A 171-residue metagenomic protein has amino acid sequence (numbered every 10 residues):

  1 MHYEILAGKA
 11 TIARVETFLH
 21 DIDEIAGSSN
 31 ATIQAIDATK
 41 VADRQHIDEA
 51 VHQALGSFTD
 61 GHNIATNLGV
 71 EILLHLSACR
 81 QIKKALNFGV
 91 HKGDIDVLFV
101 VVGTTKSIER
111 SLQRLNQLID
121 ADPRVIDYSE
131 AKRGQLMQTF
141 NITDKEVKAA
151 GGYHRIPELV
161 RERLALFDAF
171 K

Functional and structural regions predicted by a protein language model:
L6, T11-N67: N-terminal interaction modules that seed assembly of large macromolecular complexes
R14, F18, A78-Q81, S107 (+1 more regions): Helical mechanochemical/support elements of P-loop NTPase systems and associated helical scaffolds
V41-I47, L68-L73, K132-F140: Low-complexity, flexible helical/coil segments
D48-T104: Ordered, amphipathic secondary-structure segments that act as subunit-interaction surfaces in large macromolecular
G89-K171: Glycine-rich, aromatic-bearing surface loops/beta-hairpins
